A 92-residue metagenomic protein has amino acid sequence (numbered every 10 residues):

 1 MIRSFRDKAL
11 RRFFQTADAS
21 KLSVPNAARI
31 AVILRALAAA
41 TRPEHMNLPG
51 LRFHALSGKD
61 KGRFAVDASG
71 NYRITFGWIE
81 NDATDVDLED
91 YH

Functional and structural regions predicted by a protein language model:
M1, A9, D18, R42 (+2 more regions): Glycine-rich, flexible loop/turn motifs
M1-I33: Arg/Lys-rich, positively charged N-terminal/basic patches that mediate binding to nucleic acids
L22-S23, A55-S57, F64-A68, G77: Short histidine-centered beta-strand/loop micro-motifs that create catalytic or ligand/metal-coordination sites
S23-P49: Short, solvent-exposed, low-complexity loop/linker segments
V32-R35, H54, I74: N-terminal, well-ordered alpha-helical segments
T41-F64: A short, surface-exposed loop/turn module that caps and links secondary-structure elements
A65-H92: Enriched for short, Lys/Arg-rich terminal
